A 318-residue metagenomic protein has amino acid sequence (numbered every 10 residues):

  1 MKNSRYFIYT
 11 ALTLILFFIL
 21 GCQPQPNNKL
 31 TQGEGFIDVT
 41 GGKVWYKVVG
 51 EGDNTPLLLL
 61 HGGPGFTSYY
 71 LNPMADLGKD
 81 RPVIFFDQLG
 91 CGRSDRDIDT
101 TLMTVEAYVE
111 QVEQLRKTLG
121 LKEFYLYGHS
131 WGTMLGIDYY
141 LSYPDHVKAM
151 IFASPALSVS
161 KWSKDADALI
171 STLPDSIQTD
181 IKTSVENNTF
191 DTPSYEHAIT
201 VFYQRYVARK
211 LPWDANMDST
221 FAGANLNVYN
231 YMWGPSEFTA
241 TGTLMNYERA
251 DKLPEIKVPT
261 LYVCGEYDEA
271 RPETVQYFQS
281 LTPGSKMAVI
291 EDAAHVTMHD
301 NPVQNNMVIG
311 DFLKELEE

Functional and structural regions predicted by a protein language model:
G42-R96: Conserved HGGG/HGGXW glycine-rich cap/lid loop of the alpha/beta-hydrolase fold
Q88-W131: Active-site loop/oxyanion-hole signature of alpha/beta-hydrolase fold enzymes
K122-D165: Conserved hydrolase catalytic core segment
M150-T189: Flexible "cap/lid" loop of the alpha/beta hydrolase fold
V185-T243, K252: Conserved alpha/beta-hydrolase catalytic His-Asp/Glu region
I256, Y262-C264: Short beta-strand/loop motif that positions the catalytic acidic residue of the alpha/beta-hydrolase fold
E269-T274: Conserved alpha/beta-hydrolase "acid-adjacent" motif
G284-E318: Catalytic active-site module of serine/aspartate enzymes centered on a nucleophile-bearing elbow/loop
